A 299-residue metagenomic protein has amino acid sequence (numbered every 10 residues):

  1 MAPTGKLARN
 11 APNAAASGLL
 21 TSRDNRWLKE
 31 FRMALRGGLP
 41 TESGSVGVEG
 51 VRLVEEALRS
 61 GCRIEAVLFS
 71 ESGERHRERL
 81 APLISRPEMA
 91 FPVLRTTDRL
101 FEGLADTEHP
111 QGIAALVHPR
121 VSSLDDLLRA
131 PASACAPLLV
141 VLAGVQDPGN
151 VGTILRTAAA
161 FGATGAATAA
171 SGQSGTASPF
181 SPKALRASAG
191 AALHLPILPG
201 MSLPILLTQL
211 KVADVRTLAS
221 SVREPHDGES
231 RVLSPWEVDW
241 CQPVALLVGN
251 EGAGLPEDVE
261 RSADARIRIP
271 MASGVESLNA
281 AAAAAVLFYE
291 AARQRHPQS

Functional and structural regions predicted by a protein language model:
M1-P110: N-terminal positively charged helical leader segments and presequences
P3-K6, A15, R59, S85-E88 (+2 more regions): RNA substrate-binding interface of SAM-dependent RNA methyltransferases
G37, L127-V141, R261-M271: Glycine/charged-rich beta-loop-alpha catalytic/anionic-binding loops adjacent to active sites
G50, D147-T153, L278-A283: Amphipathic alpha-helical repeat scaffolds
V51, S72-E74, L100, R120 (+3 more regions): Short glycine-rich anion-binding loops that position phosphate/pyrophosphate groups of nucleotides and phosphorylated
A115, T157-F161, T176-A191, E257-S299: Structured adenosyl-cofactor binding patch, chiefly the S-adenosyl-L-methionine
L218-V275: Active-site/ligand-binding-proximal alpha/beta "capping" segment
